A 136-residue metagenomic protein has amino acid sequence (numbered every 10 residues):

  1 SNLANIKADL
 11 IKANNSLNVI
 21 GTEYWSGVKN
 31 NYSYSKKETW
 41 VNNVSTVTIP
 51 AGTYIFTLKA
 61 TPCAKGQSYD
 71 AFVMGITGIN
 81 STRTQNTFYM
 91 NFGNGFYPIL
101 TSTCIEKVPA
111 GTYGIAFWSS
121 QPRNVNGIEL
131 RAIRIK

Functional and structural regions predicted by a protein language model:
N5-K136: Extracellular jelly-roll beta-sandwich "head" domains, especially the C-terminal globular C1q domain
